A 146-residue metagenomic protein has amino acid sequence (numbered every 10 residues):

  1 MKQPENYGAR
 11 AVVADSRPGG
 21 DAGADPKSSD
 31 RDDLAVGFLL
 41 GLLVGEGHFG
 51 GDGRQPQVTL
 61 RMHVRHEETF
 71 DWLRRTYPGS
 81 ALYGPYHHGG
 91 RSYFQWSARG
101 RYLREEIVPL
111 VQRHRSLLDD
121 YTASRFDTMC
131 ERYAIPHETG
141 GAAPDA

Functional and structural regions predicted by a protein language model:
M1-A146: Internal intein/HINT superfamily modules and their associated LAGLIDADG
